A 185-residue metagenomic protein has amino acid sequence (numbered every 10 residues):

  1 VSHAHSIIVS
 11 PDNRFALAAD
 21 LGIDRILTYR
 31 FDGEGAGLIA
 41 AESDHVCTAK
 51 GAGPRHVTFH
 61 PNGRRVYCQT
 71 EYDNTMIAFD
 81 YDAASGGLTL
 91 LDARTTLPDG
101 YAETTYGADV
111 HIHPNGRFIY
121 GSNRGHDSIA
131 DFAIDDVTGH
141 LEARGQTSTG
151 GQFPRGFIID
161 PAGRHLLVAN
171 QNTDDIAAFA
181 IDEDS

Functional and structural regions predicted by a protein language model:
V1-F15, C47-R65, T96-G116, G150-H165: Beta-rich, blade/repeat-based domains predominating in secreted/periplasmic proteins but also intracellular
V1-H5, R30-V46: Short, flexible helix-coil linker/hinge segments at the edges of structured domains or between repeats
S10, A18-L21, H60, C68-E71 (+2 more regions): Conserved beta-strand positions in repeat-built beta-propeller and related beta-rich domains
I23-R25, A49-G53, H60-S85: Beta-propeller domains
D24-I26, N74-M76, D127-I129, D174-I176: Structural signal for beta-propeller blades
Y29-L38, F79-L88, F132-H140, A180-S185: Short loop/turn segments immediately following beta-strands, especially the blade-tip and inter-blade linker loops
L38-V46, L88-T96, H140-S148: Beta-propeller fold detector
A130-A180: C-terminal hydrophobic structural anchor segments that stabilize assembly/packing rather than catalytic chemistry
